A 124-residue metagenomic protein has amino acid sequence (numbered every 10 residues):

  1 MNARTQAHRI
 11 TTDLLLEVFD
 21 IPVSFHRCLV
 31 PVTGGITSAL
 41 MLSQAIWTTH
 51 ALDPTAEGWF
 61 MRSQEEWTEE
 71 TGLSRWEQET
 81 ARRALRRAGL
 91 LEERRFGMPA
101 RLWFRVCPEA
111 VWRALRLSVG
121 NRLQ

Functional and structural regions predicted by a protein language model:
M1-E66, L115: Short recognition helix of helix-turn-helix/winged-helix DNA-binding domains
T12-L14, A88, N121: Intrinsic-disorder/low-complexity peptide segments enriched for small residues
H26, C107-E109: Residue-level signal for threonine
T49-R105: Winged helix-turn-helix DNA-binding recognition segment
A110-Q124: Short, amphipathic alpha-helical interaction segments positioned at domain boundaries
